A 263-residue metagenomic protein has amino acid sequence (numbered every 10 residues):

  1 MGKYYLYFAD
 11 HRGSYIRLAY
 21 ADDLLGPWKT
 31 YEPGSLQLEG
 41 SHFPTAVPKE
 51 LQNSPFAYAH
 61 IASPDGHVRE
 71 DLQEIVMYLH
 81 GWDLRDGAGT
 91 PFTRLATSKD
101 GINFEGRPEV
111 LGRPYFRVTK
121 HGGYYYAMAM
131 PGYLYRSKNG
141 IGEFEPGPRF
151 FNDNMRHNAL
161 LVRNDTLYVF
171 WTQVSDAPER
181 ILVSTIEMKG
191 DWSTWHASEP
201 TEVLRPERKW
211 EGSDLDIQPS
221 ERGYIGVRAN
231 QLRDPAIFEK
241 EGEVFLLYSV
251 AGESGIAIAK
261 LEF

Functional and structural regions predicted by a protein language model:
M1-N230, E239-F263: Beta-rich carbohydrate-recognition and catalytic domains
